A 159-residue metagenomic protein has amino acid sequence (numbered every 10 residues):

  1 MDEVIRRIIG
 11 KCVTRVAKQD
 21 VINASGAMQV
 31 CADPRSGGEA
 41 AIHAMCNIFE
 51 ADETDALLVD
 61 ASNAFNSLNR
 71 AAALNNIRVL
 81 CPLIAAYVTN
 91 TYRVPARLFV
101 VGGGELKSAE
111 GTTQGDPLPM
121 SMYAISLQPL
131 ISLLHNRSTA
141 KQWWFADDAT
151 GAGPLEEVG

Functional and structural regions predicted by a protein language model:
M1-P129: Conserved pre-catalytic core of RNA-dependent polymerases
M28, T139-A140: Short helix/loop segment immediately N-terminal to the Walker
L57, W144-F145: Residue-level marker for buried hydrophobic side chains located in beta-strands that build the well-ordered beta-sheet
A61, A146-D147: Short acidic donor-binding/metal-coordinating loop in glycosyltransferase active sites
C81-T91, K141-Q142, P154-G159: Polymerase palm active-site segment centered on the conserved acidic dipeptide of motif C
D148-G153: Short beta-strand->loop micro-motif that forms the acidic, two-metal-ion catalytic signature in nucleotide-processing
